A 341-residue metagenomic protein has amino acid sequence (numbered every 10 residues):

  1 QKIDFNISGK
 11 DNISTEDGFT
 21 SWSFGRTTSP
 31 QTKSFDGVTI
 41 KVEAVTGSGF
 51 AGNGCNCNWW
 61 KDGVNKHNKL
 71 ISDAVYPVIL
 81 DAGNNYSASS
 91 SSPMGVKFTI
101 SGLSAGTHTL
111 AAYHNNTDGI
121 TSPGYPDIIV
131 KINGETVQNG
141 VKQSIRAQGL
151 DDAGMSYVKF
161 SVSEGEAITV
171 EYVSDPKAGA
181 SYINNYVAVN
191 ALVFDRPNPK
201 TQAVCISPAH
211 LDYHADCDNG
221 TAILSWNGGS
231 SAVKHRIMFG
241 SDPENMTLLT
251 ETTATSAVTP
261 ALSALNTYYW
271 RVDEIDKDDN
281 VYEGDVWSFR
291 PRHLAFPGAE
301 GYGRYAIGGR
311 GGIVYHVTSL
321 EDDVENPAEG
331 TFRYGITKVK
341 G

Functional and structural regions predicted by a protein language model:
Q1-P199: Compositionally biased, intrinsically disordered or flexible polar/acidic segments
V96, T253-V258: Short S/T/G- and acidic-enriched coil/turn segments that sit immediately N-terminal to beta-strands in beta-sandwich
S104, V162-E164, T259-T267: Surface-exposed, short loops/turns at beta-strand junctions within beta-sandwich domains
G220-A232: Conserved aromatic anchor
A232-M246: Extracellular low-complexity, O-glycosylation-prone stalks/linkers
I275-H293: Extracellular fibronectin type III
F296-G341: Acidic Gly/Asp/Thr-rich repetitive segments characteristic of extracellular carbohydrate-active and adhesion proteins
